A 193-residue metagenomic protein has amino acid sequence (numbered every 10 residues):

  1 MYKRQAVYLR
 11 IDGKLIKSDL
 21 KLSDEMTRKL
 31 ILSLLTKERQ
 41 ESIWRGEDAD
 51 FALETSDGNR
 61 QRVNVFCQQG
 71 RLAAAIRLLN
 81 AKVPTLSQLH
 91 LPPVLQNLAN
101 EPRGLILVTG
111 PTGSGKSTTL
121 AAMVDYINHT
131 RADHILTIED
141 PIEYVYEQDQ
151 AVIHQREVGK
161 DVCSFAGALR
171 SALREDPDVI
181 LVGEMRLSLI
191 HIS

Functional and structural regions predicted by a protein language model:
M1-Q5, I190-I192: Conserved small/polar residues in nucleotide/adenosyl-binding loops
K3-P111, T119: N-terminal "pre-motor" subdomain/linker immediately upstream of P-loop NTPase catalytic cores
G13-I16, P141, L173-S193: Conserved P-loop NTPase nucleotide-binding/switch module
L79-K82, I153-H154, D178: Short, basic, glycine/proline-bearing loop/turn elements
K82-S87, R156-K160, V182: Short, flexible loop segments at the rims of nucleotide/cofactor-binding pockets, characterized by
S87-H90, T137, K160-S164, R186-L189: Short secondary-structure boundary/capping elements
G115: Conserved glycine(s) of the Walker
M123-D176: P-loop NTPase switch/communication element
